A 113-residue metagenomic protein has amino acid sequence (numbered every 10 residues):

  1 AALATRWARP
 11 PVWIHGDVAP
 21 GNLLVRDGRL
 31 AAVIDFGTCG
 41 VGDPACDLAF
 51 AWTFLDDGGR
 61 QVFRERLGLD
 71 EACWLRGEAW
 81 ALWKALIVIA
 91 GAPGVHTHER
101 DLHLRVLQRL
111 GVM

Functional and structural regions predicted by a protein language model:
A1-G16, H103, L107-R109: An alpha-helical support segment within catalytic cores of ATP-dependent transferases
A4-R6, D27, P93: A general structural signal marking secondary-structure boundaries and capping sites
P10-I14, A19-E78: Active-site Asp-x-Gly
Q61-E65, L69, I87-M113: ATP/Mg2+ or Mg2+-diphosphate-binding catalytic cores that bind nucleotide phosphates or diphosphates via glycine-rich
E78-I87: Hydrophobic alpha-helical segments that form the core of small-molecule binding pockets and/or dimer interfaces
